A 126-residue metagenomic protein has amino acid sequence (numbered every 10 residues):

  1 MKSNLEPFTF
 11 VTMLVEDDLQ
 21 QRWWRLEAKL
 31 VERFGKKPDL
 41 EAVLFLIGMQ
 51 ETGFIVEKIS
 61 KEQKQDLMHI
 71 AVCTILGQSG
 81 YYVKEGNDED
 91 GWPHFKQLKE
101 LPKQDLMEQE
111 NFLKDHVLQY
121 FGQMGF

Functional and structural regions predicted by a protein language model:
K2-T12: Short, positively charged and aromatic/hydrophobic N-terminal segments
F10-T52: N-terminal low-complexity, intrinsically disordered segments
E32-L40, E57-L67: Structural motif
K37, E51-F54, T74-N87, Y120 (+1 more regions): Amphipathic alpha-helical interaction segments
A42-G53, L67-Q78, D115: Short, hydrophobic/amphipathic alpha-helical patches that form generic packing surfaces within helical domains
I59-Q109: Amphipathic protein-protein interaction modules
K99-F126: Helix-rich interaction surfaces within compact, conserved domain-sized segments that mediate assembly or partner
